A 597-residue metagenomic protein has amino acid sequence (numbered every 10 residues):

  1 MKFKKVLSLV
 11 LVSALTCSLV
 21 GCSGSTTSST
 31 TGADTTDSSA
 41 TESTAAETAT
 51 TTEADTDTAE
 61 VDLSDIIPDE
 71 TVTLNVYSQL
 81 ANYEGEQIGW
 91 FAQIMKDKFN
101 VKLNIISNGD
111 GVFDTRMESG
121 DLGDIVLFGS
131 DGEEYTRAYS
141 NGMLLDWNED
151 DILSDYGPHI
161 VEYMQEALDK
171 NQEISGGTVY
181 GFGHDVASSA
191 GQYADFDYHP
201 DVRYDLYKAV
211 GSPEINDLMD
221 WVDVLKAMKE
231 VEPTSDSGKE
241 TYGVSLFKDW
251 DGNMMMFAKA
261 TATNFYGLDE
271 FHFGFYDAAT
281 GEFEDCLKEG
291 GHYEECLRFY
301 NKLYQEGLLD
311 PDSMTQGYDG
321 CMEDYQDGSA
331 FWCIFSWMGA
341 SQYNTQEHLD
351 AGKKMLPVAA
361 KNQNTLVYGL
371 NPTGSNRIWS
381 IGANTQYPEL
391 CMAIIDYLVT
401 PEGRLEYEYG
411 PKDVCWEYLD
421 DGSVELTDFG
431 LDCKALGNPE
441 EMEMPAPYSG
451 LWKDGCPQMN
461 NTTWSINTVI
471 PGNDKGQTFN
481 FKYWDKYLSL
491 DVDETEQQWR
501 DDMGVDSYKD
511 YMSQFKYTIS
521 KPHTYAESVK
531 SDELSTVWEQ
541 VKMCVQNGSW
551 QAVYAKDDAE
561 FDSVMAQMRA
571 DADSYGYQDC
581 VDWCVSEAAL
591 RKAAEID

Functional and structural regions predicted by a protein language model:
F3, L11, L15, L19-D597: Extracytoplasmic/secretory soluble proteins
